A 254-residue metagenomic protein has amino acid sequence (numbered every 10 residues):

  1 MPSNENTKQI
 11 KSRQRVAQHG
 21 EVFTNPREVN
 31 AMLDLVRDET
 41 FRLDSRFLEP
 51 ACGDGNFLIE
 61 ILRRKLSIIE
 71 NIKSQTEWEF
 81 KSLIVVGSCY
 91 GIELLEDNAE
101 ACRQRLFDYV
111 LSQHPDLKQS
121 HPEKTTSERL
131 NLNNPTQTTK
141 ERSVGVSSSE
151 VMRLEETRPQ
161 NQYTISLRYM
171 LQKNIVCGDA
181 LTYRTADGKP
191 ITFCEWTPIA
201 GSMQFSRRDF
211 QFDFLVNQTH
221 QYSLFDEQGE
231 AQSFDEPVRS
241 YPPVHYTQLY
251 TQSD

Functional and structural regions predicted by a protein language model:
P2-D254: SAM-dependent methyltransferase catalytic region
